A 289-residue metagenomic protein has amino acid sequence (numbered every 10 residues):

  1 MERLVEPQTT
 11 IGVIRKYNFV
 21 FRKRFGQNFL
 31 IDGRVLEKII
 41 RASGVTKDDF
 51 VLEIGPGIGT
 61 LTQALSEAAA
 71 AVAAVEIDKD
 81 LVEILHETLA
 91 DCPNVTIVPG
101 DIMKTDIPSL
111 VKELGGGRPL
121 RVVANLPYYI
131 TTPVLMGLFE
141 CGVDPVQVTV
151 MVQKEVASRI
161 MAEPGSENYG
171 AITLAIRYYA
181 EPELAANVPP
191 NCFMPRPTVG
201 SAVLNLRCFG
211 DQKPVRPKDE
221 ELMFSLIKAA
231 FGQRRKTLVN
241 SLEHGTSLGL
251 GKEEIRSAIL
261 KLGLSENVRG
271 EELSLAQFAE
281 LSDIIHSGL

Functional and structural regions predicted by a protein language model:
M1-A229, Q233, S257-L260, E271 (+2 more regions): Catalytic cores of RNA-modifying enzymes
E243-L248: Short helix-coil junctions and helix-kink-helix linkers
E254: Conserved N-terminal Rossmann-fold NAD(P) cofactor-binding segment
